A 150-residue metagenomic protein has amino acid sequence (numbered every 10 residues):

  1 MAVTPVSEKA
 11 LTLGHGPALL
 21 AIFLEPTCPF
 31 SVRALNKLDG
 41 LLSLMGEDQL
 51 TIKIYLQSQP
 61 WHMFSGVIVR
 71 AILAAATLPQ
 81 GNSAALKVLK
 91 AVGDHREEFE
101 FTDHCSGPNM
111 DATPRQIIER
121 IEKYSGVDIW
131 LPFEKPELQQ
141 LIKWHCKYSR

Functional and structural regions predicted by a protein language model:
M1-G66, Q140-R150: Extracytoplasmic thiol/disulfide redox context detector
Q59-R150: Cysteine-centric redox/oxidoreductase cores and disulfide-bonded domains
